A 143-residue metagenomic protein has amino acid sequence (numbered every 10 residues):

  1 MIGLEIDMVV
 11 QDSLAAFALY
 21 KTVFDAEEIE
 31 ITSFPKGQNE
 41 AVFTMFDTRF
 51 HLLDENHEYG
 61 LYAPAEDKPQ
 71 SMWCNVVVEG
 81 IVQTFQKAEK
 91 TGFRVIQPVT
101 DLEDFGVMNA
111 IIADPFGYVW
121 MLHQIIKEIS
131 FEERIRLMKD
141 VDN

Functional and structural regions predicted by a protein language model:
M1-D7, F24-E79, F85-A113, Q124-N143: Vicinal oxygen chelate
V9-D12: Short, surface-exposed ligand-recognition loops at beta-strand->loop->(often short) alpha-helix junctions that present
L14-A26: Amphipathic alpha-helical segments
